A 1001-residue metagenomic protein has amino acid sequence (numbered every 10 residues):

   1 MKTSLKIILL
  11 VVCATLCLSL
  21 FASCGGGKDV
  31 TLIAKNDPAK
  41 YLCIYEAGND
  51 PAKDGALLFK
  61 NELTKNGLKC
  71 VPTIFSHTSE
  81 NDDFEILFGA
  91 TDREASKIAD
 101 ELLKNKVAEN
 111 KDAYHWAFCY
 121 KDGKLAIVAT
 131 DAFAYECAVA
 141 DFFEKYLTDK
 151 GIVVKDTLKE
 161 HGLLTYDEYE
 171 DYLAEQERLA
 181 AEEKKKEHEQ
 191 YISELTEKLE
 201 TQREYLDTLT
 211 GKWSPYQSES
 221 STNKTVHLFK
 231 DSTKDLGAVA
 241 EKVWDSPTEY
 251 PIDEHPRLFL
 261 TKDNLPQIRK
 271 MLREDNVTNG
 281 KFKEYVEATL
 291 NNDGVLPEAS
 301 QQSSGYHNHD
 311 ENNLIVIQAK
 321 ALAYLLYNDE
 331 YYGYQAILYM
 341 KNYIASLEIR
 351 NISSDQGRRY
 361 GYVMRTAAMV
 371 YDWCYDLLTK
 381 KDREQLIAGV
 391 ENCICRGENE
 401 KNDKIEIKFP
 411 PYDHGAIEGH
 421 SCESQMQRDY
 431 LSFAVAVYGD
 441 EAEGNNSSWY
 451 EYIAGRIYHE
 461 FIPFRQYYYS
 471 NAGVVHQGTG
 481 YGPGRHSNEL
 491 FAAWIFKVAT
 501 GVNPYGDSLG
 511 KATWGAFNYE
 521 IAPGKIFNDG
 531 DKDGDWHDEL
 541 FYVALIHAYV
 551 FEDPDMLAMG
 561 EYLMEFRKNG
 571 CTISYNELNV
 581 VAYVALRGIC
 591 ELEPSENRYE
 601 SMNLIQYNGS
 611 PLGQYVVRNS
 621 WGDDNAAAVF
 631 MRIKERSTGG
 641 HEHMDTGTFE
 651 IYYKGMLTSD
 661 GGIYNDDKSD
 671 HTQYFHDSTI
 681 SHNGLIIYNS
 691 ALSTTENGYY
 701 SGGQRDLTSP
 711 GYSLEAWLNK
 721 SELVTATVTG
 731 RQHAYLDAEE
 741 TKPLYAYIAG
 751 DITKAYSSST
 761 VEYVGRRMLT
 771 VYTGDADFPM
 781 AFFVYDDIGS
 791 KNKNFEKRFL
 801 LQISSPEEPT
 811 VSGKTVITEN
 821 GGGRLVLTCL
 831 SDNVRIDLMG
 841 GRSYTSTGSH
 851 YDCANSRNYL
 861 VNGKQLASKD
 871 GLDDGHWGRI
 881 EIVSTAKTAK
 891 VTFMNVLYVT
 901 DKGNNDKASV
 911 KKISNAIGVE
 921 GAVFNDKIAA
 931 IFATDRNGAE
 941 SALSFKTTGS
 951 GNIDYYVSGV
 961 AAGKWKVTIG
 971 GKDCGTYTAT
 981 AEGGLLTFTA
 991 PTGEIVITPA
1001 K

Functional and structural regions predicted by a protein language model:
V11-S19: Bacterial N-terminal signal peptides
A22-S23: C-terminal motif of bacterial Sec signal peptides marking the signal peptidase cleavage site
G27-D245, E249-E254, P266, S303-G305: Solvent-exposed alpha-helical segments and adjacent loops that form catalytic or protein-interaction surfaces
R257, L265, L272, N279-I521: Aromatic-lined, polymer-binding surfaces characteristic of secreted/periplasmic polysaccharide-degrading enzymes
P410, Y481-L657, A886-T892, N905-K966 (+3 more regions): Carbohydrate-active enzyme catalytic cores, enriched for enzymes that act on polyanionic acidic polysaccharides
I573-G821, K887-K902: Catalytic and substrate-binding regions of extracellular carbohydrate-active enzymes, especially polysaccharide lyases
K791, S843-I928, F932-T934: Beta-strand-rich recognition/accessory modules
K797-S856: Polysaccharide-binding surfaces and accessory modules of carbohydrate-active proteins
